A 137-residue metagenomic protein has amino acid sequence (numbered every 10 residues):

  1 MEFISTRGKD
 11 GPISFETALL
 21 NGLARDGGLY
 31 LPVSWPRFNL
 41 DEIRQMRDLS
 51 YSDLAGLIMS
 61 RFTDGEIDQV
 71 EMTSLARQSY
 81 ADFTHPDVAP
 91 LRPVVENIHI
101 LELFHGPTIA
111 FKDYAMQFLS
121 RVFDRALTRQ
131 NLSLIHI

Functional and structural regions predicted by a protein language model:
M1-D26: Charged, compositionally biased N-terminal leader segments and the immediate start of the first structured element
G8-G11, Q78-A81, A115-M116: A short linear-motif detector with a strong N-terminal bias
P12, G22-L23, P93, T128-N131: Solvent-exposed alpha-helices and their adjacent loops that cap or buttress functional pockets in soluble metabolic
A18, L57, F118-V122: Alpha-helical scaffold segments in soluble metabolic enzymes
G28-I109: Small-residue-rich anion-binding loops in enzyme active sites
E96-N131: Helix-rich "cap/lid" substructures immediately adjacent to catalytic or cofactor-binding pockets
I135-I137: Conserved small/polar residues in nucleotide/adenosyl-binding loops
